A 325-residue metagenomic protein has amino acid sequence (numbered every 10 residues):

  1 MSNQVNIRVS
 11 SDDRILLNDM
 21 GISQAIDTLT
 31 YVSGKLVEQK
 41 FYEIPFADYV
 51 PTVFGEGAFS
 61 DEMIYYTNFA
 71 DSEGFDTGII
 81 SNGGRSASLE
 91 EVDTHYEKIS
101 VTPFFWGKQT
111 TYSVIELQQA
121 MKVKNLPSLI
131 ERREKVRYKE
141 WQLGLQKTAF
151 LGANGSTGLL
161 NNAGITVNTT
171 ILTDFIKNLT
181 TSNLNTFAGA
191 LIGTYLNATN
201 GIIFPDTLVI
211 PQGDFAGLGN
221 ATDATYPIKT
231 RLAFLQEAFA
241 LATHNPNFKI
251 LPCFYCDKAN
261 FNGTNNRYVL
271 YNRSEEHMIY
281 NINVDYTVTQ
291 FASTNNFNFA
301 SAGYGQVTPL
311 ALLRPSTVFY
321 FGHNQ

Functional and structural regions predicted by a protein language model:
M1-G57, D61-M63, G219-Q325: Sequence/fold signature of self-assembling virion shell proteins
M20, Q24, T28, V101 (+2 more regions): Alpha-helix boundary/N-cap detector
D27-Q109: Assembly/oligomerization interface modules of large self-assembling protein complexes
W106-G189: Alpha-helical scaffold segments that mediate packing/assembly in large oligomeric complexes
T111-E116, I210-D214, R314: Helix N-cap / beta->alpha transition motif
S128-G144, I202-P205, P211-D214, A238-F239: Short, solvent-exposed linear motifs at loop/edge-of-secondary-structure regions
Q142-L145, A149, T199-I203, T243-F248: Residue-level signal for secondary-structure boundary elements
L160-L232: Extended, solvent-exposed, turn-rich assembly/linker loops in the middle of proteins
